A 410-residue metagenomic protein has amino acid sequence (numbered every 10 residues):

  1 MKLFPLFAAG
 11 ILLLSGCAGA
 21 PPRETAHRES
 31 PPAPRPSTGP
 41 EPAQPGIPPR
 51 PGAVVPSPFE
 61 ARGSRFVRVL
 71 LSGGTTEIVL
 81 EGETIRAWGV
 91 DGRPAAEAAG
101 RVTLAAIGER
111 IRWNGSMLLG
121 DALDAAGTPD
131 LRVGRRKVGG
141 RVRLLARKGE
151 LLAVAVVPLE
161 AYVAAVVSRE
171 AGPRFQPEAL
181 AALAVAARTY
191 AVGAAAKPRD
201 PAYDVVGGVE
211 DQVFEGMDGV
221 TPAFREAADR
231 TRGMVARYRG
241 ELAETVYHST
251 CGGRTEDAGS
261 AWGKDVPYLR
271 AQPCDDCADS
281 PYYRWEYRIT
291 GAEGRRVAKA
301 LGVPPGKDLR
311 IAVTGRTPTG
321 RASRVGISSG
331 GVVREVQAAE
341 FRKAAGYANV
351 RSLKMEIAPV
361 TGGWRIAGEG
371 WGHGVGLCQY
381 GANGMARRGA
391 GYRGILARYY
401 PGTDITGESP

Functional and structural regions predicted by a protein language model:
K2-P410: Conserved, single-site charged/polar hotspot
